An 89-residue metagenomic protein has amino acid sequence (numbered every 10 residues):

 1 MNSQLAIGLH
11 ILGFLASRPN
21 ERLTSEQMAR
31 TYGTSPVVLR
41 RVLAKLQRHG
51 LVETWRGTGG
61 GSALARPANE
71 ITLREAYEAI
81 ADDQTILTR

Functional and structural regions predicted by a protein language model:
L12, L43-A44: Short, hydrophobic-biased segments on the C-terminal half of alpha helices that form "recognition helices"
A16-N20, R66-P67: Short helix-capping/hinge SLiMs at alpha-helix to coil transitions
L23-T34: A short alpha-helical element within helix-turn-helix/winged-helix DNA-binding domains across DNA-binding proteins
R30, Q47-R48: Alpha-helical residues within the helix-turn-helix
H49-G59, A63-A65: Beta-hairpin "wing" of winged helix-turn-helix
A65-R89: Non-DNA-binding regulatory cores of transcription-related proteins, predominantly C-terminal effector-binding
